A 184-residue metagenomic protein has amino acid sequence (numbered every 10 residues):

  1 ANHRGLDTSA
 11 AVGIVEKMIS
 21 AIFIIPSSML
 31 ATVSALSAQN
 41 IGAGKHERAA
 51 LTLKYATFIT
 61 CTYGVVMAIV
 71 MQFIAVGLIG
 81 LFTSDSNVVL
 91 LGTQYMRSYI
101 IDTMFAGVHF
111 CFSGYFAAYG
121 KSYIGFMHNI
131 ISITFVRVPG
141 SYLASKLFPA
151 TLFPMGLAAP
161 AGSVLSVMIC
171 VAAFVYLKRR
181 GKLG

Functional and structural regions predicted by a protein language model:
A1-G5, V33, I74-L78, G140: Hydrophobic/aromatic end-of-helix segments at the C-terminal termini of transmembrane alpha-helices
A1-S20, S86-Q94, K121, M155: Interfacial/gating helices of multi-pass transporter permease domains
A11-A75, A106-G125: Small-residue-rich hydrophobic transmembrane alpha-helices
I22, F73, F135-V136, L157: Hydrophobic alpha-helical transmembrane segments of integral membrane proteins, especially lipid-exposed positions
P26-A31, Y99-A118, I124-I133, G140 (+1 more regions): Short runs within selected transmembrane alpha-helices of multi-pass transporters and secretion channels
S37-D102, S145-G184: Short alpha-helical transmembrane segments in multi-pass integral membrane proteins
